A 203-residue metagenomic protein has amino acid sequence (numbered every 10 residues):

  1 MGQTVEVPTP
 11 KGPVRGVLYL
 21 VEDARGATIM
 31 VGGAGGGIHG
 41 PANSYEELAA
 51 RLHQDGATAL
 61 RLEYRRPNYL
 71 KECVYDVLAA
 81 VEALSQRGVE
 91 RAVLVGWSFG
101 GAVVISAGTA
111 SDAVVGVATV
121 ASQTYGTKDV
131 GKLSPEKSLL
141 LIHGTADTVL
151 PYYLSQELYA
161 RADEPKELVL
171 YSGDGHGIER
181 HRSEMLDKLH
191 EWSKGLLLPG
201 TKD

Functional and structural regions predicted by a protein language model:
K11-P13, V21-A57, R61-E63: Short, surface-exposed "cap/lid" segments of acyl-processing enzymes
S44, N68-R87: Alpha/beta-hydrolase active-site loop
A79-K137: Primarily recognizes the serine-hydrolase "nucleophile elbow" in alpha/beta-hydrolase and SGNH/GDSL folds
L133-E136, L140-H143, D147: Short beta-strand/loop motif that positions the catalytic acidic residue of the alpha/beta-hydrolase fold
T145-L150, G177: Acidic catalytic loop of the alpha/beta-hydrolase fold
P151-Y159: Short alpha-helix in the alpha/beta-hydrolase fold that links the catalytic acid
R161-G177: Catalytic histidine neighborhood in serine/cysteine hydrolases with alpha/beta-hydrolase-type architecture
D174-L186: Catalytic histidine-centered segment of alpha/beta-hydrolase-like enzymes
